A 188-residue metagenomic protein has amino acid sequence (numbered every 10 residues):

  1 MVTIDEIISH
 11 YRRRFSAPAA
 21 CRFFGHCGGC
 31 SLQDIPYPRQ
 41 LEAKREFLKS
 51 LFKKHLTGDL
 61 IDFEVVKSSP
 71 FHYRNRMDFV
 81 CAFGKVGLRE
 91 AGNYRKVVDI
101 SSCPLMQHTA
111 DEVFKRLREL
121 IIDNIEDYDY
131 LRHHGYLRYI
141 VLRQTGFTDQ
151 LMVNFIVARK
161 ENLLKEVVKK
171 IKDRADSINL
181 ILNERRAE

Functional and structural regions predicted by a protein language model:
M1-E188: Accessory RNA-recognition modules of RNA-modification enzymes
